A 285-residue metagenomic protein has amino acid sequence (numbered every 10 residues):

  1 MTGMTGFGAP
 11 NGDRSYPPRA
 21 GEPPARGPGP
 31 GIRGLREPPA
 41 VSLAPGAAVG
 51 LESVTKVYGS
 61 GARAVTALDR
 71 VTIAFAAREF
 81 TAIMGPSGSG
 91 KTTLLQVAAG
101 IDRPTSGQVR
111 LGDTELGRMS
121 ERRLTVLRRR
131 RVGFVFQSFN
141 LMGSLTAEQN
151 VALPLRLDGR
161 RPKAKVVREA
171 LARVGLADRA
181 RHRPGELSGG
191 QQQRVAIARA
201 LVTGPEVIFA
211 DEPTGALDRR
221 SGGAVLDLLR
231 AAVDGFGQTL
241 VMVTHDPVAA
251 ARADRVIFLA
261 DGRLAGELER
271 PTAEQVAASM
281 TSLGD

Functional and structural regions predicted by a protein language model:
M1-M4, L283-D285: Short, intrinsically disordered, low-complexity terminal/loop segments
T2-L43: Pre-NBD coupling/linker segments of ABC/ABC-like ATPases
G46-A253, L259, L264: ABC family nucleotide-binding domain
R263-D285: Conserved beta-strand-loop-alpha-helix hinge in the C-terminal portion of ABC ATPase nucleotide-binding domains
